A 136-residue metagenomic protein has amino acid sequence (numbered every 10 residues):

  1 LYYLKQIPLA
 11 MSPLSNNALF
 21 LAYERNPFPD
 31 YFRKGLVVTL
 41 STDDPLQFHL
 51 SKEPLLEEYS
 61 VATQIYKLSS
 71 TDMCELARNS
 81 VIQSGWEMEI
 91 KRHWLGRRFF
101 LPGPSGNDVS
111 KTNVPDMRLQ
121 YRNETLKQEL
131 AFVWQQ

Functional and structural regions predicted by a protein language model:
L1, L19-P29, F48-V61: Histidine/acidic-residue-rich catalytic or RNA/ligand-binding cores of hydrolases and nuclease-related proteins
L1-L4, Y31-G35: Acidic (Asp/Glu)-rich catalytic clusters
Q6-A10, V37-T39: Structural preference for beta-strand elements that scaffold enzyme active sites
L9, D43, E87: Divalent metal-coordination and catalytic microenvironments
P13-N17, D44-L46: Active-site-proximal loop/turn and secondary-structure-junction residues that shape catalytic pockets, frequently
K34-P54: Short acidic/histidine-rich active-site segments
K34-V38, Q64, D72: A short pocket-lining beta-strand/turn micro-motif at the edge of beta-sheets
V61, K67-Q136: Mid-to-C-terminal alpha-helical segments outside catalytic/metal-binding sites
